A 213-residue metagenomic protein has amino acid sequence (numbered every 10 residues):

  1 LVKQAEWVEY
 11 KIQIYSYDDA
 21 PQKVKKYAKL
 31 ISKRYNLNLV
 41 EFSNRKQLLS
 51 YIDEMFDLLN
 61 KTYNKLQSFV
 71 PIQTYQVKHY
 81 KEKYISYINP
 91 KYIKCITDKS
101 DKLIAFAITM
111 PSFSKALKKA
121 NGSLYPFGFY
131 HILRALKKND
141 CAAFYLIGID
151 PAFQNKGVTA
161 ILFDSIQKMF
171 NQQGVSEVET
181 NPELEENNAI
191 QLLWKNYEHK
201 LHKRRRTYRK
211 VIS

Functional and structural regions predicted by a protein language model:
L1-Q4, K168, L193-R204: Conserved acetyl-CoA-binding loop of GNAT-fold acetyltransferases
L1-S43, R206-I212: Acyl-donor-binding surface of acyltransferase catalytic domains
K11-I14, I149-Q154, T180-I190: Conserved beta-strand-loop-alpha-helix junction that forms the acyl-donor binding cleft
N38-I149: A conserved beta-strand-loop-helix scaffold within acyl/acetyltransferase catalytic domains
K118, K138, I147, L192-K195 (+1 more regions): Alpha-helical subdomain
F127, C141-I149, Q154-F170, N196: Conserved acetyl-CoA-binding loop-helix of GNAT-fold acetyltransferases
C141-A142, F170-L184: Conserved GNAT acetyl-CoA-binding A-motif
G157-D164, F170-V175, Q191, K203-R206: Long, C-terminal catalytic modules of enzymes
